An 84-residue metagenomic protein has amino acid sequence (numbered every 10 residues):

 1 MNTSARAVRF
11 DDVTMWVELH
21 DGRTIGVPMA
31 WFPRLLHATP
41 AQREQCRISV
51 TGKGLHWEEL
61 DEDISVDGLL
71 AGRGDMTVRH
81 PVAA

Functional and structural regions predicted by a protein language model:
M1-A84: Motif-centric detector for short Cys/His coordination patterns
